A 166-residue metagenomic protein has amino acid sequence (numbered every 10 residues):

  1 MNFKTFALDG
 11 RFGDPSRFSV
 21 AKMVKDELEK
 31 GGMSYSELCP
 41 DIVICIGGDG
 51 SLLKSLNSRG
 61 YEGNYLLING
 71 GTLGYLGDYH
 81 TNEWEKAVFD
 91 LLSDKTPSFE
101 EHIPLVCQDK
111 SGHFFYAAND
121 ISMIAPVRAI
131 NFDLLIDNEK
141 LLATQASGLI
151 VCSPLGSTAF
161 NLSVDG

Functional and structural regions predicted by a protein language model:
M1-I46, S51-Y61, H80-F99, Q108-F115: ATP/NTP phosphate-donor binding region
S16, G74-L76, A159: Short, well-ordered, mixed-charge alpha-helical segments that flank or form enzyme active sites
I44, N69, I121: A residue-level signal for conserved active-site and pocket-lining positions in enzyme catalytic cores
C45, L67, V151: Redox-cofactor binding/interface segments in oxidoreductases and associated redox assembly factors
G48-S51, G71-L73, L155-T158: Short glycine-rich anion-binding loops that position phosphate/pyrophosphate groups of nucleotides and phosphorylated
E62-G77: Short, acidic/small-residue loops that bind anionic groups at enzyme active sites
L73-G148: Catalytic core of DAGKc-family lipid kinases
N119, L141, C152-G166: Class I SAM-dependent methyltransferase SAM-binding "motif I" and its flanking Rossmann-like core
